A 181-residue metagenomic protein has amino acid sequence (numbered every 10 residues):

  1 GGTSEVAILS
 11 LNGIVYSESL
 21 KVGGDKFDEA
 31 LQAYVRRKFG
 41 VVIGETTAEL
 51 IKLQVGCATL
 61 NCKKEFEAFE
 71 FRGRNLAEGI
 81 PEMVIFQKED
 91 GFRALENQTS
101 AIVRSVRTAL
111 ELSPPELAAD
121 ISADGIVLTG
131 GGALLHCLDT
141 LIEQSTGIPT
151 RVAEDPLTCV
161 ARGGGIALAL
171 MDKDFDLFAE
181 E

Functional and structural regions predicted by a protein language model:
G1-I14, K63, H136, G164: Gly/Thr-rich phosphate-binding beta-strand-loop-beta motif of the actin/hexokinase/Hsp70
L9-E96, E111: Phosphate-binding glycine-rich/basic clefts of nucleotide- and phosphate-handling proteins, predominantly
G13-V15, A119-D124, T146-P149: Short, surface-exposed connector motifs at secondary-structure boundaries
L31, V106, L128, G164: Residue-level signature of catalytic and energy-coupling elements of molecular machines, predominantly ATP/GTP-dependent
V41-E45, L110-A118, D174-F178: Active-site phosphate-binding and catalytic loops of NTP-dependent enzymes
L60, A118-I142: Glycine-rich phosphate-binding loops at beta-strand->alpha-helix junctions
A94-S122, A167-M171: Phosphate/ATP-binding catalytic cores across multiple sugar-kinase/actin-like superfamilies, primarily ASKHA
T140-I166, D174, F178-E181: Conserved phosphate-binding/catalytic loops in two-lobed NTP-binding clefts
